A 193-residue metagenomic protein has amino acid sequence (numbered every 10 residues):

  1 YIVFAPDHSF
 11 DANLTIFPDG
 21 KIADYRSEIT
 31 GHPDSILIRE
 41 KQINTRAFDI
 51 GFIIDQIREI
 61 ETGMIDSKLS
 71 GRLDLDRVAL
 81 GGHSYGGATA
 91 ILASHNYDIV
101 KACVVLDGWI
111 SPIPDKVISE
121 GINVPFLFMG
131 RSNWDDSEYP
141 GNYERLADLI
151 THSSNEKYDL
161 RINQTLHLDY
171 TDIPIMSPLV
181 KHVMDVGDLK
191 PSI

Functional and structural regions predicted by a protein language model:
Y1-N13: Conserved alpha/beta-hydrolase
D7, S84, S132: Nucleotide-sugar donor-binding loop of glycosyltransferases
F10, I16-L75: Alpha/beta-hydrolase active-site loop
I16-S35, K116-D135, L179-M184: A catalytic-pocket lid/entrance helix-loop region that shapes and gates access to the active site across common
I50, V78, D159: Divalent metal-coordination and catalytic microenvironments
I53-E120: Primarily recognizes the serine-hydrolase "nucleophile elbow" in alpha/beta-hydrolase and SGNH/GDSL folds
K101-H167: The feature captures the conserved acid-bearing segment of alpha/beta-hydrolase catalytic domains
I150-I193: C-terminal catalytic-base region of ester-bond hydrolases, centering on the histidine of the charge-relay
